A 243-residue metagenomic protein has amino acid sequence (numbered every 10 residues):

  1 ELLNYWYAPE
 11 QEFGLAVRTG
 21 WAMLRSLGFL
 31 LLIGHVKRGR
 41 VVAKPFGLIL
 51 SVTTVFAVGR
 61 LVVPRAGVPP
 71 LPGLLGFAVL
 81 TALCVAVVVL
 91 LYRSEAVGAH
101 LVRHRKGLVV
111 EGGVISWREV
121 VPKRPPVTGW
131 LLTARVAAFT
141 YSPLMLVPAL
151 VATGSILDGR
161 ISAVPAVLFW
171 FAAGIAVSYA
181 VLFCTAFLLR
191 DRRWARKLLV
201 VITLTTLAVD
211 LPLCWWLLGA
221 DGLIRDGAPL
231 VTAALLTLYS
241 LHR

Functional and structural regions predicted by a protein language model:
E1-R243: Topology signature of small-to-medium multi-pass alpha-helical membrane proteins
